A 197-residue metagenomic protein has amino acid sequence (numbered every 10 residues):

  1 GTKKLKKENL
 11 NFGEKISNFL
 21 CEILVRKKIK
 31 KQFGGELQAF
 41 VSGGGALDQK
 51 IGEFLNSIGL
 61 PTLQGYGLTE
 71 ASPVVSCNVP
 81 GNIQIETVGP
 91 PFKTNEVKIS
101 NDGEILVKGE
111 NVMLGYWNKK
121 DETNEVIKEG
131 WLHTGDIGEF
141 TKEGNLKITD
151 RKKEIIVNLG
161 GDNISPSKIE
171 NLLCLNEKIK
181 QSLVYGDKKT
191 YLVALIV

Functional and structural regions predicted by a protein language model:
G1-I83, I179-K180: Gly/Ser/Thr-rich phosphate-binding loop
E70, R151, D187-Y191: Short Gly/Ser/Thr- and Asp/Glu-enriched loop/turn motifs at secondary-structure junctions
P91-N158, L175: Conserved ATP-binding/catalytic segment of the ANL
I137, N176-V197: C-terminal boundary motif of the adenylate-forming
L159-I164: Short, surface-exposed ligand-recognition loops at beta-strand->loop->(often short) alpha-helix junctions that present
S167, N171-C174: C-terminal module of multi-pass small-molecule transporters
